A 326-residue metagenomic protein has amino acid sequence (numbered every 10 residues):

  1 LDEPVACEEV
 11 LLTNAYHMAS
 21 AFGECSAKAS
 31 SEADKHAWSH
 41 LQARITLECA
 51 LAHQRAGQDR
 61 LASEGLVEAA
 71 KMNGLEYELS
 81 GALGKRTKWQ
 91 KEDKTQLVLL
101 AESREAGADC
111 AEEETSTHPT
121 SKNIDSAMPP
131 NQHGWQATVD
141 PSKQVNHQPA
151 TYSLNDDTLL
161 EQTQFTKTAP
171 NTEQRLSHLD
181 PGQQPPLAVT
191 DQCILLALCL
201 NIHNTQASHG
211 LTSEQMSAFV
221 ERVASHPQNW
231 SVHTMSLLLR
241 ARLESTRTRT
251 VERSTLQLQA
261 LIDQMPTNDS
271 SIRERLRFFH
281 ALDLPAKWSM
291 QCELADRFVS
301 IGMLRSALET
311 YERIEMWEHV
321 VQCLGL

Functional and structural regions predicted by a protein language model:
L1-H226: Non-catalytic protein-protein interaction scaffold segments in large eukaryotic complex-forming proteins
L11-A33, Q215-V220, Q259-L282, D296-S306: Repeat-mediated protein-protein interaction surfaces in helical alpha-solenoids
K35, Q42, Q228-H233, K287 (+3 more regions): Residues that mark the junctions of alpha-helical repeat units in TPR/alpha-solenoid scaffolds
S39, S225, R277, D283-L284 (+1 more regions): Inter-repeat boundary and helix-capping residues of tandem alpha-helical solenoids
A50-L51, G57, S236-A241, A295 (+2 more regions): Conserved small-residue packing positions in alpha-helical repeats and bundles
Q58, R247-T250, M303, M316: Residues in the short coil linking paired helices within alpha-helical repeat scaffolds
L61-G65, A69, V251, L304-A307 (+2 more regions): Solenoid-repeat scaffolds in large eukaryotic assemblies
